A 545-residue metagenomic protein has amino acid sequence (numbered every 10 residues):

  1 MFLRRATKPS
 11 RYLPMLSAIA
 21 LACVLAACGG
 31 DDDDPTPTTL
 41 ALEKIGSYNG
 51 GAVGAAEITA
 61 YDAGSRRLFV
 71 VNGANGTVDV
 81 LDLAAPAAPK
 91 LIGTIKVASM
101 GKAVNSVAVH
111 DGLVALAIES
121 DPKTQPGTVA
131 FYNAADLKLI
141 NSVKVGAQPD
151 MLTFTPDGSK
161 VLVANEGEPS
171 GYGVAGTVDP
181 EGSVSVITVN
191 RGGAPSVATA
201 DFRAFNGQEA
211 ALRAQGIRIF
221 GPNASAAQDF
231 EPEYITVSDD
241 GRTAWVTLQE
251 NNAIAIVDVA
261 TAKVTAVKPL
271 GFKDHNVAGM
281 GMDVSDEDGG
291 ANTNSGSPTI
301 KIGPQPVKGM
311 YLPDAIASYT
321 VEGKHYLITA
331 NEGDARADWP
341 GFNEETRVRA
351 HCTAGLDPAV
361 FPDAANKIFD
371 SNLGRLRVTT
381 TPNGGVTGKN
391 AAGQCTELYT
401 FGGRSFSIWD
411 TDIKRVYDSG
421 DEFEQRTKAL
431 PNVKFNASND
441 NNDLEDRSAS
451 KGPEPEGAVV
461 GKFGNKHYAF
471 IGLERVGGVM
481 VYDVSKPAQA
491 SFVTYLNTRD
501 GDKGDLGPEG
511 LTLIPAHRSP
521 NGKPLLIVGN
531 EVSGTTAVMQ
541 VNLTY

Functional and structural regions predicted by a protein language model:
F2-L16: Bacterial N-terminal signal peptides that target proteins for export
L16, L21-A22, E345, G388: Residue-level signal for mature regions of secreted extracellular proteins and peptides
V24-A27: C-terminal motif of bacterial Sec signal peptides marking the signal peptidase cleavage site
G29-D31: Glycine-centered low-complexity coil/loop motifs and glycine-rich tracts, especially the flexible linkers
D33-Y545: Beta-sheet-rich non-transmembrane sensory/scaffold domains
